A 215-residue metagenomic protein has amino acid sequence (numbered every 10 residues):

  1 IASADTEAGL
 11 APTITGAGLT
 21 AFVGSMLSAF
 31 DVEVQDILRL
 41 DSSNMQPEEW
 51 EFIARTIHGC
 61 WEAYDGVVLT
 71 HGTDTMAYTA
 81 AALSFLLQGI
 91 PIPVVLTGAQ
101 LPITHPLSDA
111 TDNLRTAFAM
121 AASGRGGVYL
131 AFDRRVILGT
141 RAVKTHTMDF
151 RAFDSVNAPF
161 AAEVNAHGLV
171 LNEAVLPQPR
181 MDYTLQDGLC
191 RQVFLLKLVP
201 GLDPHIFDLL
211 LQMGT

Functional and structural regions predicted by a protein language model:
I1-H58: ATP/NTP phosphate-donor binding region
I1-S3, T75-A80, N113-L114: Short glycine/serine/threonine-rich phosphate/pyrophosphate-binding segments that cradle anionic phosphate groups
T15-M26, L138-T215: Accessory alpha-helical/coil subdomains and C-terminal extensions that flank or cap enzyme catalytic cores
R55, G59, G66-T73: Membrane helical hairpin/interfacial module
E62-G66, M213-T215: Short acidic/histidine-rich motifs immediately flanking catalytic phosphotransfer sites in two-component signaling
G66, P91-V95, G127: Proline-centered loop/turn at the N-terminus of a beta-strand
L69-P91: Short Gly/Thr/Asp-enriched flexible loops that form oxyanion-binding sites at enzyme active sites
L96-N165: Internal gly/pro-rich beta-alpha loop/helix module that stabilizes soluble enzyme cofactors or their anionic handles
